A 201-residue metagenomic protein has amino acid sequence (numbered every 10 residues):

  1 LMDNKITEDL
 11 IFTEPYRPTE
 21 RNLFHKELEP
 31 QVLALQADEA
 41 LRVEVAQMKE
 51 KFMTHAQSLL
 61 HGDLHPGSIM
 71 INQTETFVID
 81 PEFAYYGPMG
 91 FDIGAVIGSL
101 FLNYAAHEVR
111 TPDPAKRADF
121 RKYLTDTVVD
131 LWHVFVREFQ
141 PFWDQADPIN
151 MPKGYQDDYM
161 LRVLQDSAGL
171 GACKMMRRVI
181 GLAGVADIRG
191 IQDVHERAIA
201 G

Functional and structural regions predicted by a protein language model:
L1-H61, N72: ATP-dependent phospho-/nucleotidyl transfer catalytic cores
L59, F77-D80: Pre-DFG segment of protein kinase catalytic domains
D63, S68, D80: Conserved catalytic-loop position in the HRD/HxD motif
I69, Y86-P88: Conserved protein kinase catalytic core
T76, A84-Y86, V185: Activation segment
E82, F120, A146-D166: Acidic, serine/threonine- and proline-rich low-complexity regulatory regions
G90-A146, G171-D187: Active-site activation/catalytic loop segments of kinase-like enzymes and analogous catalytic loops in related
G154-G201: ATP/Mg2+ or Mg2+-diphosphate-binding catalytic cores that bind nucleotide phosphates or diphosphates via glycine-rich
